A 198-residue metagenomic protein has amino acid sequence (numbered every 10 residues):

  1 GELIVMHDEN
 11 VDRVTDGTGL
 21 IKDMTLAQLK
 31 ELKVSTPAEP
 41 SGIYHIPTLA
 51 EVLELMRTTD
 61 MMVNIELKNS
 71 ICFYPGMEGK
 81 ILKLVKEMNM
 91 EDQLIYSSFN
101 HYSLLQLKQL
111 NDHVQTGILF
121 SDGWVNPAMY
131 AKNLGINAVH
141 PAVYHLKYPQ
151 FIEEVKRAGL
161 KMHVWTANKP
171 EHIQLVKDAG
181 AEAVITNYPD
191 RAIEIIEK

Functional and structural regions predicted by a protein language model:
G1-T59, K68, V114, I118-L119: An active-site metal/cofactor-coordinating segment within enzyme catalytic domains
V11-R13, L49-K198: Short loop-to-alpha-helix "cap/lid" segments that border enzyme active sites across diverse enzyme classes
